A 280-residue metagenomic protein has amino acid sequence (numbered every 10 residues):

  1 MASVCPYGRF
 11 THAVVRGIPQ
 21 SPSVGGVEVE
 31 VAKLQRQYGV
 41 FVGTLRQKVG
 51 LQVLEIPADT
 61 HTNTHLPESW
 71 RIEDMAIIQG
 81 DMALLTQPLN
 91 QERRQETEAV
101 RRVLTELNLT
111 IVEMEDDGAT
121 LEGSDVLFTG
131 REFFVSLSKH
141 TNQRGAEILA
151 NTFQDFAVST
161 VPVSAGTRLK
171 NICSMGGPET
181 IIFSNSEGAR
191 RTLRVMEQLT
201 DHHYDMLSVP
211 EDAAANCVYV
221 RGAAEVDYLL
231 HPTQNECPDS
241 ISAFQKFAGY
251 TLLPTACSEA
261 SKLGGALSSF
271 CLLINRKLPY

Functional and structural regions predicted by a protein language model:
M1-Y280: The feature marks the mature, well-folded catalytic cores of soluble enzymes
